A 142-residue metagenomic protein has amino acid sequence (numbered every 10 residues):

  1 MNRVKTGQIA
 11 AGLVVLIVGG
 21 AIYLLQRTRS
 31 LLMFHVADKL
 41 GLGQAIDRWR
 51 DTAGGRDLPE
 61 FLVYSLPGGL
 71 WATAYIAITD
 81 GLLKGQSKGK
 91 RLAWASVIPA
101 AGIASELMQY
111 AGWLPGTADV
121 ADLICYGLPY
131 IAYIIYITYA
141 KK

Functional and structural regions predicted by a protein language model:
M1-K142: Bulky hydrophobic segments
